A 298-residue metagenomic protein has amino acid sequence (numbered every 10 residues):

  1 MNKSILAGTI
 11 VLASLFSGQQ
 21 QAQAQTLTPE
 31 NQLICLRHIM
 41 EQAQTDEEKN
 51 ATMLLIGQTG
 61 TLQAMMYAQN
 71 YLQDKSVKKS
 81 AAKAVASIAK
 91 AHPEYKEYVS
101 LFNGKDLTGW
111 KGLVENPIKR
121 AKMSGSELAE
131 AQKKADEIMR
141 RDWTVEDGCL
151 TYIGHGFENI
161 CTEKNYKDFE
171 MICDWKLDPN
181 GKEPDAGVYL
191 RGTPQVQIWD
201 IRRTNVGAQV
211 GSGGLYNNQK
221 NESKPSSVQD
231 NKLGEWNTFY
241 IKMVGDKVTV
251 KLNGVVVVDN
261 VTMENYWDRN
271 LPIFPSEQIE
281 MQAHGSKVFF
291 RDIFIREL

Functional and structural regions predicted by a protein language model:
M1-Q25: Bacterial Sec-dependent N-terminal signal peptides
Q23-P29, H38-Q42, E47-T61, Y67-Y71 (+1 more regions): Structural detector for internal amphipathic alpha-helices that build alpha-solenoid repeat scaffolds
R37, M53, M66, N70 (+3 more regions): Residue-level detector of alpha-helix boundaries and kinks
A64, V77, F289: Short phosphate-engaging motifs
P93-L298: Carbohydrate-interacting regions of secretory-pathway proteins
